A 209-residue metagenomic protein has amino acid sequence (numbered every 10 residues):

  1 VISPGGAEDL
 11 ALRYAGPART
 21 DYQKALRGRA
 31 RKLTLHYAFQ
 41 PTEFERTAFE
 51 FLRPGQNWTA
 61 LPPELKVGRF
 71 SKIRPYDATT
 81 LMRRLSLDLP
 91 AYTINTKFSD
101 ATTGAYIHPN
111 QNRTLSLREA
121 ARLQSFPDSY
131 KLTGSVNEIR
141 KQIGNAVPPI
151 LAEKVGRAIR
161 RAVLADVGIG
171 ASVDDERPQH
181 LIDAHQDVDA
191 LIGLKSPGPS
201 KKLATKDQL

Functional and structural regions predicted by a protein language model:
V1-L209: C-terminal target-recognition/interaction regions appended to catalytic cores
